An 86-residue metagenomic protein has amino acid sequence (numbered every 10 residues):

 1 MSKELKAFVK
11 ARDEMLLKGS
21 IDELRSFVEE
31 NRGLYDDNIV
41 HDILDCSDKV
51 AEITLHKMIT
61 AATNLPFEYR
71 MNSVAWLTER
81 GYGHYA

Functional and structural regions predicted by a protein language model:
M1-R32: Short terminal alpha-helical segments
E4, E23, N31, E52 (+2 more regions): A general marker of short, structured functional hotspots
K6, I21-S26, V50-T60, H84-A86: Amphipathic alpha-helical scaffolding segments comprising HEAT/armadillo-like alpha-solenoid repeats
F27, L34, C46, E79-R80 (+1 more regions): TPR/TPR-like alpha-solenoid repeats
N31-F67, M71: Acidic, low-complexity, intrinsically disordered interaction modules
A62-A86: Amphipathic alpha-helical binding modules
